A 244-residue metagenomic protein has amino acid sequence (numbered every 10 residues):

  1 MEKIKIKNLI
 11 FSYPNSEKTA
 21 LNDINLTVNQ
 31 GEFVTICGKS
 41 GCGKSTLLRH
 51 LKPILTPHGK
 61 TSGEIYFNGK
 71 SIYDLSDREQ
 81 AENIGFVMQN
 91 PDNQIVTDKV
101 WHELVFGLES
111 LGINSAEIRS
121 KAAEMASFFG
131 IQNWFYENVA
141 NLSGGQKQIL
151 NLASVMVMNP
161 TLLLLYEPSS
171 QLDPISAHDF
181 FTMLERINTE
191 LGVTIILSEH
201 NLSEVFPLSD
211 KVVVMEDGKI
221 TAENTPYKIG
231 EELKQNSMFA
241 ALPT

Functional and structural regions predicted by a protein language model:
K60-K70: Conserved ABC transporter NBD signature motif
S71-G85: ABC ATPase NBD coupling module
A116-W134: Conserved ABC ATPase "signature" region
N138-L142: Conserved ABC ATPase signature
L163-Y166: Catalytic Walker B motif of ABC-type/P-loop ATPase nucleotide-binding domains
E199-H200: H-loop/switch region of ABC-family ATPase nucleotide-binding domains
K219-L242: Conserved beta-strand-loop-alpha-helix hinge in the C-terminal portion of ABC ATPase nucleotide-binding domains
